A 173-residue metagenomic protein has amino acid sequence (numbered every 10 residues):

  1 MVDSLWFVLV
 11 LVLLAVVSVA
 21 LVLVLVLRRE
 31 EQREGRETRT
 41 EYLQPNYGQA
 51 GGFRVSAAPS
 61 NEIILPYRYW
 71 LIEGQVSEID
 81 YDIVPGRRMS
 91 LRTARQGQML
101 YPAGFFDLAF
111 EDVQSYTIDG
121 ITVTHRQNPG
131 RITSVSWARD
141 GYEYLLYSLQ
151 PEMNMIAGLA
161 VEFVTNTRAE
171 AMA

Functional and structural regions predicted by a protein language model:
M1-V12: Feature marks short, highly hydrophobic, charge-poor N-terminal signal-anchor/signal peptide-like helices that anchor
L11-L21: Core hydrophobic alpha-helical transmembrane segments of single-pass membrane proteins
L21-E30: Juxtamembrane cytosolic interface motif at the C-terminal end of transmembrane helices
Q32-S134, A138-R139: Short, solvent-exposed recognition patches
D140-Y142, Y147-A173: Surface-exposed amphipathic alpha-helical segments
